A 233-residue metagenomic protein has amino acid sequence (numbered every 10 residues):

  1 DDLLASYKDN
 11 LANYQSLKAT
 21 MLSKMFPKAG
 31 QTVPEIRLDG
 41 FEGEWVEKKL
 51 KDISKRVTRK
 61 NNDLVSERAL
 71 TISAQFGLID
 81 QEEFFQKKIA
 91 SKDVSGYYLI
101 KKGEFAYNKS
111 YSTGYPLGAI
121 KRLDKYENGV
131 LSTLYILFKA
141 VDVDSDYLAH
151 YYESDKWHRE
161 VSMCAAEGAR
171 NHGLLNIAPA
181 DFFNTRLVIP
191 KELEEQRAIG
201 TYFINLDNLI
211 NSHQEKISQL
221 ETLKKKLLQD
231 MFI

Functional and structural regions predicted by a protein language model:
D1-V46, E192-I233: Amphipathic alpha-helical segments with low aromatic content
A5, K88-V94, N171, L193 (+1 more regions): Short, solvent-exposed loop/turn positions at domain surfaces that link secondary-structure elements or cap domain
K28-Q31, N128-V130, I177-A180, G200: Short, flexible turn/loop "capping" segments at secondary-structure junctions
P34-R37, T133-I136, D181-T185, L206: Short amphipathic alpha-helical segments
R37-N61: Non-catalytic DNA-recognition/assembly elements of restriction-modification systems
S54, T58-A90: DNA target-recognition patches
S95-R159, A166, R170-N171, A178: A short beta-sheet element
I136-D144, L175-R197, M231-F232: Proline-centric
